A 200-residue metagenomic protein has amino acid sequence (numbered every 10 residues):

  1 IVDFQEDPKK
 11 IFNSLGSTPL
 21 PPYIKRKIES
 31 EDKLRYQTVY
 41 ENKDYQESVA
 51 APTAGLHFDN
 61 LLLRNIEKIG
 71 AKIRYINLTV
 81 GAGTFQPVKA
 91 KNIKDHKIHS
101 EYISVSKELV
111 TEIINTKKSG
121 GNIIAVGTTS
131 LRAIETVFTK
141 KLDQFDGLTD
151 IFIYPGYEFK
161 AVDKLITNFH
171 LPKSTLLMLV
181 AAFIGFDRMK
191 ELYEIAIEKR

Functional and structural regions predicted by a protein language model:
I1-R200: Surface-exposed, charge/polar-rich loops and edge strands
